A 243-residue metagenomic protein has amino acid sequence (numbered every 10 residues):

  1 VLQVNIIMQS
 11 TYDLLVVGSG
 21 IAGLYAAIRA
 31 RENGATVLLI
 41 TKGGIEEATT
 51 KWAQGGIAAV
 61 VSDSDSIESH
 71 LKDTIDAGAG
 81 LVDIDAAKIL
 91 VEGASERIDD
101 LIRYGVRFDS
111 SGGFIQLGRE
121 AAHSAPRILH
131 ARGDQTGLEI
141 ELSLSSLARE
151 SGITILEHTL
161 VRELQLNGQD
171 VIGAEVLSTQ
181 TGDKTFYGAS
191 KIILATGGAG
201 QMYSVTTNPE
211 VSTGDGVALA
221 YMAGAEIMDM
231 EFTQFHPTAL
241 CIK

Functional and structural regions predicted by a protein language model:
L2-K72, S110, R132-K243: Residues forming the flavin
I28-A30, A87, E96, P126: Short, intrinsically disordered low-complexity segments
Q54, G80-L81, A94-I98, A122-A125 (+3 more regions): Short amphipathic alpha-helical patches
L71-A79, A125, G197: A short small-residue
A77-L117: Rossmann-like flavin
G80-I84, F114-L142, G200-S204: Helix-loop-beta segment of a Rossmann-like dinucleotide-binding subdomain
